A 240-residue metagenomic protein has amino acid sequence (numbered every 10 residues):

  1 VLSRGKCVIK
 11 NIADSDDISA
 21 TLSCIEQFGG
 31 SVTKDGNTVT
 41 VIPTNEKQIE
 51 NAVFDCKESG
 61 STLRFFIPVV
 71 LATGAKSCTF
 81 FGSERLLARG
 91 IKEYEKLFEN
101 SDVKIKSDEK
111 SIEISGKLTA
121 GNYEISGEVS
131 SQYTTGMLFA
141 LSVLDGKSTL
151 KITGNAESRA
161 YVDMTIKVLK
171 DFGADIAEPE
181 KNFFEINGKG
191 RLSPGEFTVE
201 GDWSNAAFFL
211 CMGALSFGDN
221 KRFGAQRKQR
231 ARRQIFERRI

Functional and structural regions predicted by a protein language model:
V1-I240: Structural preference for solvent-exposed beta-strand-turn elements and adjacent flexible terminal/loop segments within
